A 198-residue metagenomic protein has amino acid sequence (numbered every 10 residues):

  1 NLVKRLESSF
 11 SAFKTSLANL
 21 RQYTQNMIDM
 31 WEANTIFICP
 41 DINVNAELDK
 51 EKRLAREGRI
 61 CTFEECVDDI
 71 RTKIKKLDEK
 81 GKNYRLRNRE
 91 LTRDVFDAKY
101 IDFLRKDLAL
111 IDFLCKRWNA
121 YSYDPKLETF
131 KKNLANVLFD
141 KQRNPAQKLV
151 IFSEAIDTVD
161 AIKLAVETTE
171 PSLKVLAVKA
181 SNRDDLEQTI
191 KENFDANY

Functional and structural regions predicted by a protein language model:
N1-S181, L186-T189: Helicase motor interdomain insertion/brace
I156, D195-Y198: Conserved two-lobed SF2 helicase motor
E192: Basic, amphipathic alpha-helical patches used to engage nucleic acids or provide basic targeting signals, exemplified
